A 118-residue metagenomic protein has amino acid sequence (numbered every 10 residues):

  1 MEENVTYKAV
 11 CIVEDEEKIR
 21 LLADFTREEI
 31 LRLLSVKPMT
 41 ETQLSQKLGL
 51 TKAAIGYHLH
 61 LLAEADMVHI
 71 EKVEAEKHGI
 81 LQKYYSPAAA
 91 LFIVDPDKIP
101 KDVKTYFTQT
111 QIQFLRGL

Functional and structural regions predicted by a protein language model:
M1-L21: N-terminal leader segment of winged-helix/HTH proteins
E14-D15, I19, A75-G117: Conserved segment of winged-helix/HTH DNA-binding domains
F25, V36-Q43: Short capping segments at the starts of secondary-structure elements
E28-R32: Pre-recognition alpha-helix immediately N-terminal to the DNA-recognition helix within helix-turn-helix or winged-helix
Q43-G49, L62: A short acidic, leucine-rich amphipathic alpha-helix
A53: Key DNA-contact positions within bacterial/archaeal DNA-binding proteins
H58: Residues within the DNA-recognition helix of helix-turn-helix
D66-M67: Glycine-centered, phosphate/nucleic-acid-interacting loop/turn motifs that mediate DNA/RNA or nucleotide
